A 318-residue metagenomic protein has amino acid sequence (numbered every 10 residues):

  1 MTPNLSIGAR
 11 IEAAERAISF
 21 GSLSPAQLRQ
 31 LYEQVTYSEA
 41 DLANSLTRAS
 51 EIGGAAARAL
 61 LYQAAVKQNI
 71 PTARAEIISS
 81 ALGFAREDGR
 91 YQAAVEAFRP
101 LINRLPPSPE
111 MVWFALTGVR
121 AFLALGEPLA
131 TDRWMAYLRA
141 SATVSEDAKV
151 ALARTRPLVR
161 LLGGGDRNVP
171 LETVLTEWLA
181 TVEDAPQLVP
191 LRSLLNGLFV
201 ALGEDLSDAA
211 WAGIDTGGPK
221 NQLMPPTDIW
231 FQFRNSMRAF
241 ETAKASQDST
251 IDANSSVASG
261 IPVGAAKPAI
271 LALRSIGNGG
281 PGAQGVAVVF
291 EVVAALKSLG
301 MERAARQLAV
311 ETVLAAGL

Functional and structural regions predicted by a protein language model:
M1-L318: Alpha-helical solenoid repeat scaffolds
